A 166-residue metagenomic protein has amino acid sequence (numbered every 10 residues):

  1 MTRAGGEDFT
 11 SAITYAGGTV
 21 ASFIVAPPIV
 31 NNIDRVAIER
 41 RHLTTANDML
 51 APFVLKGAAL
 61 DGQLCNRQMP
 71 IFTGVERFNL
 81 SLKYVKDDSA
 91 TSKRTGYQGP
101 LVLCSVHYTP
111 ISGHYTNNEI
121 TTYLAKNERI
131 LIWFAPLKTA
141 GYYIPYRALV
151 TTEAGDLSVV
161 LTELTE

Functional and structural regions predicted by a protein language model:
M1-G5, L60-E166: Acidic, serine/threonine-rich low-complexity disordered tracts
M1-N79: Contiguous hydrophobic, core-forming segments of folded domains
